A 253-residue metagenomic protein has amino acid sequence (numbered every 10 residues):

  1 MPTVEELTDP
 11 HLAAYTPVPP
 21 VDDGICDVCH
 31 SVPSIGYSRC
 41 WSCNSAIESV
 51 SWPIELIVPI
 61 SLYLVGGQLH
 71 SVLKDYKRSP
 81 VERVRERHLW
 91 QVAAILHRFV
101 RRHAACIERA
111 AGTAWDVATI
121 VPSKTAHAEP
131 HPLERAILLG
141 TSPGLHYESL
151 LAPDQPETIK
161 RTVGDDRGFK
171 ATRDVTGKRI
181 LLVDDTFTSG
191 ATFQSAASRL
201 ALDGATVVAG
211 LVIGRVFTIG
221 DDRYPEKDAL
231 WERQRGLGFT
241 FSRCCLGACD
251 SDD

Functional and structural regions predicted by a protein language model:
M1-P20: A broadly conserved sequence feature marking short terminus-proximal activation segments in nucleic acid-centric
H11, Y15, I25-D116, G144-T176 (+1 more regions): Active-site-facing substrate-recognition patch
P122-A126: Upstream accessory/linker segments immediately N-terminal to the RecA-like ATPase cores of bacterial MutS and a subset
A128-Y147: Substrate-recognition/cap helix-loop segment adjacent to the acidic, metal-dependent catalytic center of Asp-based
H146, R179, T206-A209: Residues at the starts of beta-strands that form the adenosine-phosphate
L182-A196, L200: A phosphate-binding catalytic loop at a beta-strand-loop-alpha-helix junction that coordinates phosphoryl groups
Q194-D253: PRPP-dependent phosphoribosyltransferase catalytic core
